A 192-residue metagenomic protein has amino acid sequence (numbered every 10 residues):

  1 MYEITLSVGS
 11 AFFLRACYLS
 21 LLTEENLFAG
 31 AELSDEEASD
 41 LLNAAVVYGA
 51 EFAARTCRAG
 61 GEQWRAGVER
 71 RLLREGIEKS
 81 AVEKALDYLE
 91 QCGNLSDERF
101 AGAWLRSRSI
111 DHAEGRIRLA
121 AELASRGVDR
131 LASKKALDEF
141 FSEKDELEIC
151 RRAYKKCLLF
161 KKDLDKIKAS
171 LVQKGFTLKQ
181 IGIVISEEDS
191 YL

Functional and structural regions predicted by a protein language model:
M1-L192: An alpha-helical, amphipathic repeat domain used for nucleic-acid recognition, typified by the mTERF helical solenoid
